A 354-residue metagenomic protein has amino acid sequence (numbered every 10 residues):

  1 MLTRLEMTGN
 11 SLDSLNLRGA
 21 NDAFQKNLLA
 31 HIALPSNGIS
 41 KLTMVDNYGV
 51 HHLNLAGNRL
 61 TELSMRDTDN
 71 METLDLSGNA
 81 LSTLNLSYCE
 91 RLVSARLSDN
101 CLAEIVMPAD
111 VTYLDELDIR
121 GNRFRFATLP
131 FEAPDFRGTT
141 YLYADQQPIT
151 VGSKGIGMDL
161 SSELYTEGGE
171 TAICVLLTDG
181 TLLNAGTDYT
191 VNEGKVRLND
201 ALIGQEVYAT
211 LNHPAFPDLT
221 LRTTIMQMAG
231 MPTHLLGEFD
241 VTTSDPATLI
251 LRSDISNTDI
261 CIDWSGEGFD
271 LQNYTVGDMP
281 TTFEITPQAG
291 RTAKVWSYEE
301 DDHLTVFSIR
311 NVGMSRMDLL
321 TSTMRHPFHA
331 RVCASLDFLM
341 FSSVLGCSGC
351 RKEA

Functional and structural regions predicted by a protein language model:
M1, A20-L28, N47-V50, D67-M71 (+8 more regions): Leucine-rich repeat
T3, N10-L15, N37-S40, N58-T61 (+3 more regions): Conserved positions within tandem-repeat grammars
L5, L15-L17, L42, L63 (+6 more regions): Canonical leucine-rich repeat
E6, N16, A33, T43 (+10 more regions): Conserved positional slot within leucine-rich repeat
N10, N37, N58, L76-N79 (+5 more regions): Consensus "Asn ladder" position of solenoid repeat domains
P35-G38, G49-E62, R66-S82: Eukaryotic tandem repeat interaction scaffolds
S94, S98-G155, L336, F341-A354: Leucine-rich solenoid repeat scaffolds
R123-T323: N-terminal capping/linker segments that flank leucine-rich repeat
